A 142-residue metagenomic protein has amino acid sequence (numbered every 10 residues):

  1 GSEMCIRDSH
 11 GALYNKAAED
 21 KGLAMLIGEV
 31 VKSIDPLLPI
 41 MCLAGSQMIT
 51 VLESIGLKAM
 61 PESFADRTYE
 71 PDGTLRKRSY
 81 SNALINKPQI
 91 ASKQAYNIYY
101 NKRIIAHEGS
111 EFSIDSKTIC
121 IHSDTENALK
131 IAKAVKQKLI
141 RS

Functional and structural regions predicted by a protein language model:
G1-I6: Short, small-residue-biased leader/transition segments that mark boundaries at the very start of proteins
R7, I121: Conserved, mostly hydrophobic/aromatic
L13-A17, D66-T68: Short, small-residue-enriched loops and turns at beta-alpha junctions that line or gate enzyme active sites
K16, I34-A44: Catalytic beta/alpha-barrel core
D20-I27: Charged helix-capping and loop-helix junction motifs
L37-M41, K58-M60, T118-C120: Structural preference for beta-strand elements that scaffold enzyme active sites
G45-R103: Active-site rim beta-loop-alpha module in soluble metabolic enzymes
N97, A128-S142: C-terminal helical cap(s) of enzyme catalytic domains, especially alpha/beta-barrels
